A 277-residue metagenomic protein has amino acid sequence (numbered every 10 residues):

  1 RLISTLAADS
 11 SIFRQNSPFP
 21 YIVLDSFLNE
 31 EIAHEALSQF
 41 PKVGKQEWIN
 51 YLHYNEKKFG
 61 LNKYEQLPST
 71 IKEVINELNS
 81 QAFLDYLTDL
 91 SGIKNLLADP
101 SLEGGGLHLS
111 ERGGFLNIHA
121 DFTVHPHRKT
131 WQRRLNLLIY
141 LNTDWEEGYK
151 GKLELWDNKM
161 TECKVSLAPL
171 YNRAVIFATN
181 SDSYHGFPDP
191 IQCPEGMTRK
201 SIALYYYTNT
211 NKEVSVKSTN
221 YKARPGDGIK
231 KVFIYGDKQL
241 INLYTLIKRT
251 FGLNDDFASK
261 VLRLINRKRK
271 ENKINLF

Functional and structural regions predicted by a protein language model:
R1-S10: N- or domain-start disorder-to-order transition segments that initiate the globular core
S11-S91: Non-heme Fe(II)/2-oxoglutarate
V23, L97-P100, G106, I176-F177 (+2 more regions): A structural signal for short, well-ordered beta-strand segments and their strand-loop junctions that often border
N29, A33, I71, S80-L84 (+8 more regions): A structural signal for well-ordered alpha-helical scaffolds and beta->alpha junctions
S38-P41, L78-Q132, N142: Non-heme Fe(II) oxygenase catalytic core, chiefly the N-lobe of the double-stranded beta-helix
Y51-Y54, K58, N62-I75, T88 (+6 more regions): N-acyltransferase acceptor-side catalytic subdomain
F122-R133, T143-F277: Catalytic core of Fe(II)/2-oxoglutarate
N136-L138: Eukaryotic charged/polar low-complexity linker/IDR segments
